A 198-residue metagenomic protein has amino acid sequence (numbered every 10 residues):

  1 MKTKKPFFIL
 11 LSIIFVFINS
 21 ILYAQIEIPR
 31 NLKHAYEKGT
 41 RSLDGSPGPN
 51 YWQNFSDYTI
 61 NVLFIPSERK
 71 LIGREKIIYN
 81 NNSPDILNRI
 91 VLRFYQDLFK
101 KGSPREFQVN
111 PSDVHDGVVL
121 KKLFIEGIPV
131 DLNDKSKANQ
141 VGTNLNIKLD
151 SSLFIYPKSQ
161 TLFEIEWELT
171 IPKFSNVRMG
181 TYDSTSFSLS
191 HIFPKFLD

Functional and structural regions predicted by a protein language model:
M1-K2, L10-L11, I147: Generic low-polarity alpha-helical segments
M1-P6, V114: Positively charged n-region of N-terminal signal peptides that target proteins for export
F7-F8, P47: Generic hydrophobic alpha-helical membrane-segment signal
I9-N19: Bacterial N-terminal signal peptides
A24-D198: Acidic/His-enriched low-complexity segments
